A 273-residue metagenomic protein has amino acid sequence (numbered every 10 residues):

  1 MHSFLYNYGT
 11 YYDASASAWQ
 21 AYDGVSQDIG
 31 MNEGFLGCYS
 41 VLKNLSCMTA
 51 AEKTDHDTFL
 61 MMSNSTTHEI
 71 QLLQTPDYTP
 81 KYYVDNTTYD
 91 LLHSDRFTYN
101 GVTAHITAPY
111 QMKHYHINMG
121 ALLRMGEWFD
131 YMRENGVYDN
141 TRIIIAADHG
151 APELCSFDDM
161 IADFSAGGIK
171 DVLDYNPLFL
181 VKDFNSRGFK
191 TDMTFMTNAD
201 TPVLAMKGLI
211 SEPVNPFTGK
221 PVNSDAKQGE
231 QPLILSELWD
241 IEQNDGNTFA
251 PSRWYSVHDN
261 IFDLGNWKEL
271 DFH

Functional and structural regions predicted by a protein language model:
M1-T98, K207-L209, T218-S224: Active-site-proximal alpha/beta segments of enzymes that process anionic O-linked groups
A16, Q20, D28-L36, C47-K53 (+6 more regions): Membrane-interface soluble catalytic domains
L36-T49, K53, V84-R142: A long, amphipathic alpha-helix that forms part of the scaffold/cap immediately adjacent to metal-dependent active
F59-T66, Y115-N118, R142-A147, V181 (+1 more regions): Short beta-strand segments
M62, A104-A108, M112, G120-L123 (+4 more regions): Proline/Glycine/Serine-rich low-complexity intrinsically disordered segments that serve as flexible stalks/linkers
T67-E69, H105, H149, I161-G167: Histidine-centered active-site/metal-ligand motif
Q71-T75, E153-D158: A short acidic (Asp/Glu
V172-N176: Short, solvent-exposed loop/turn segments at the edges of secondary structure
